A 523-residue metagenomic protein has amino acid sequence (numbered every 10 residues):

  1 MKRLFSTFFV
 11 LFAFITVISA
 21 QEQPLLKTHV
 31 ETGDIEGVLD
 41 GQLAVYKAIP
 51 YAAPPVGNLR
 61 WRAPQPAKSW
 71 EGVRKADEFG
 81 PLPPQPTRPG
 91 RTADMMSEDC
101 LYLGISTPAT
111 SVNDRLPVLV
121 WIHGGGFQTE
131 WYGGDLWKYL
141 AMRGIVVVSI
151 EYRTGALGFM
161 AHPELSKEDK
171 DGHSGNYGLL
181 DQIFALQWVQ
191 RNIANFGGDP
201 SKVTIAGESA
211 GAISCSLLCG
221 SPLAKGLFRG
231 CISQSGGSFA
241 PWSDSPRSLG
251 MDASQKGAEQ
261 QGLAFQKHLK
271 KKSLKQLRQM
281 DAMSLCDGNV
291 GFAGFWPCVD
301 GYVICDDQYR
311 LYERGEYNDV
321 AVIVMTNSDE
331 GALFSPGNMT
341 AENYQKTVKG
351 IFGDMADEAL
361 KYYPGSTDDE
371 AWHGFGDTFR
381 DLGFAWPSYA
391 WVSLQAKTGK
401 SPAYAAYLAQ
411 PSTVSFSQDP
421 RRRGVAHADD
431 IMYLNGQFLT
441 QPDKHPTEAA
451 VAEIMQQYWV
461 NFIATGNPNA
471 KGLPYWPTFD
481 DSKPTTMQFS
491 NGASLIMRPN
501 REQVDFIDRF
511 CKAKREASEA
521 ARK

Functional and structural regions predicted by a protein language model:
A20-N176, P200, P442-M455, T465-Y475 (+4 more regions): Non-catalytic accessory segments of hydrolases
P89, Q187, R191, K225 (+5 more regions): Substrate-access "cap/lid" subdomains that shape and gate the entrance to catalytic or ligand-binding pockets
M96, W386-K523: Mobile gating loops/cap/lid regions near enzyme active sites that modulate substrate access
C100, D171-A194, S254-Q260: Alpha/beta-hydrolase active-site loop
G124, Y177-D181, S209-A212: Active-site loop->helix "elbow" adjoining a glycine-rich segment at hydrolase catalytic centers
E151, A206, S221, I232-S235 (+3 more regions): Alpha/beta-hydrolase-fold catalytic nucleophile elbow
F196-E208: Alpha/beta-hydrolase fold nucleophile elbow
A212-A224: Short glycine-enriched nucleophile-adjacent loop and the immediately C-terminal alpha-helix near the catalytic center
